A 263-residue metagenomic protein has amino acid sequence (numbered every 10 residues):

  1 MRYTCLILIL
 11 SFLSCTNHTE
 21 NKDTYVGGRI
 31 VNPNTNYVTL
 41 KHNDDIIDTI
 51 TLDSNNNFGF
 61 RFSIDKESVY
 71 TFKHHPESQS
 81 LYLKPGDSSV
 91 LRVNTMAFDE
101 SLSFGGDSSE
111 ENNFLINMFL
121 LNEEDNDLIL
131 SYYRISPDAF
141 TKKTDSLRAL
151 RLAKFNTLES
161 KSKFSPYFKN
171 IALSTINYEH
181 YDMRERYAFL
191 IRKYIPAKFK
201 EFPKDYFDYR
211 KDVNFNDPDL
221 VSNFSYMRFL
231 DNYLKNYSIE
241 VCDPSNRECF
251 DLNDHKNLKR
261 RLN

Functional and structural regions predicted by a protein language model:
M1-T4: Positively charged n-region of N-terminal signal peptides that target proteins for export
F12-S14: C-terminal motif of bacterial Sec signal peptides marking the signal peptidase cleavage site
T16-I171, T175, D182-R184: A non-transmembrane, solvent-exposed segment enriched in polar/low-complexity residues
Y181-Y194, P218: Amphipathic alpha-helical coiled-coil segments
L190-K204: Short coil/linker segments at helix-helix boundaries
K204-R210: Pan-zinc metallopeptidase signature
N214-N263: Long, charge-rich alpha-helical interaction segments
